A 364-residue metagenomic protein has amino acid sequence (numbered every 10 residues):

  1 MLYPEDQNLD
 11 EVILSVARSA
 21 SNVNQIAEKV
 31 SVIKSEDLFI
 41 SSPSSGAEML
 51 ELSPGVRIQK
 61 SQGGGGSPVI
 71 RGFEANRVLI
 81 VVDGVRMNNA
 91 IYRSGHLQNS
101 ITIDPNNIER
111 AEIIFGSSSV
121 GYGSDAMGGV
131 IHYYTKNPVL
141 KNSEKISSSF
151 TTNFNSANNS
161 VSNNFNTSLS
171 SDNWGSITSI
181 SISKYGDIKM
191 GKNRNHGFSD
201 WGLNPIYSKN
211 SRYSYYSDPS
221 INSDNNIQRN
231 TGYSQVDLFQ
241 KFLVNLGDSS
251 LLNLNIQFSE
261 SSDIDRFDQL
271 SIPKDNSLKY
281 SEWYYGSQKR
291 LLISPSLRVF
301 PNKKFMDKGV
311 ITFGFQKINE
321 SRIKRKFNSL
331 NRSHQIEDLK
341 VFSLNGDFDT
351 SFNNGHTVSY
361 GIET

Functional and structural regions predicted by a protein language model:
L2, G46-M49, G66-V69, I80-V81 (+4 more regions): N-terminal periplasmic accessory domains that precede and gate Gram-negative outer-membrane beta-barrel machines
L2-F39, A75: Short, acidic, small-residue-rich periplasmic hinge/interaction motif at the N-terminus of Gram-negative outer-membrane
I26-S45, P68-G72, N99, F154: Short, polar/charged loop or turn motifs at beta-strand boundaries
A47-R86: Extracytoplasmic beta-strand/coil segments of soluble accessory domains associated with Gram-negative outer-membrane
M87-S117: Short acidic/polar hinge/loop motifs at secondary-structure boundaries that mediate gating or recognition
F150-S156, T178-K184, L254-F258, I311-K317 (+1 more regions): Transmembrane beta-barrel strands of outer-membrane/channel proteins
N158-K184, N195-D263, K289-L291: Transmembrane beta-barrel wall of Gram-negative outer-membrane proteins
R229-Q235, N245, S249-M306, K317-L339: Flexible loop and strand-edge segments within Gram-negative outer membrane beta-barrel domains
